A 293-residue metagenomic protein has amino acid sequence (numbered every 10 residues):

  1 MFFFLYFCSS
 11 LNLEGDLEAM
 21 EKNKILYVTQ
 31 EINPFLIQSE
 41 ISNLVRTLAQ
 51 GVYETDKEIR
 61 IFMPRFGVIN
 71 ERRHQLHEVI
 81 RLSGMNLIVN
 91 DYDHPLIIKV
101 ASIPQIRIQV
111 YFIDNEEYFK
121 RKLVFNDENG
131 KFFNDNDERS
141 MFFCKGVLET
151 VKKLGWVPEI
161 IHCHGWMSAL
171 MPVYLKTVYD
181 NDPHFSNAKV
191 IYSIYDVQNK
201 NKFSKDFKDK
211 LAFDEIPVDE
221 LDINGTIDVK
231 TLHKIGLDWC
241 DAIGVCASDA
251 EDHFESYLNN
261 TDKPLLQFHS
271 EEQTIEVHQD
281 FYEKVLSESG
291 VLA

Functional and structural regions predicted by a protein language model:
M1-A19: Short, Lys/Arg-enriched N-terminal segments with co-localized hydrophobic residues within the first ~10-30 amino acids
M20-A293: Catalytic cores of nucleotide-sugar-dependent glycosyltransferases that transfer UDP/GDP/TDP-activated
